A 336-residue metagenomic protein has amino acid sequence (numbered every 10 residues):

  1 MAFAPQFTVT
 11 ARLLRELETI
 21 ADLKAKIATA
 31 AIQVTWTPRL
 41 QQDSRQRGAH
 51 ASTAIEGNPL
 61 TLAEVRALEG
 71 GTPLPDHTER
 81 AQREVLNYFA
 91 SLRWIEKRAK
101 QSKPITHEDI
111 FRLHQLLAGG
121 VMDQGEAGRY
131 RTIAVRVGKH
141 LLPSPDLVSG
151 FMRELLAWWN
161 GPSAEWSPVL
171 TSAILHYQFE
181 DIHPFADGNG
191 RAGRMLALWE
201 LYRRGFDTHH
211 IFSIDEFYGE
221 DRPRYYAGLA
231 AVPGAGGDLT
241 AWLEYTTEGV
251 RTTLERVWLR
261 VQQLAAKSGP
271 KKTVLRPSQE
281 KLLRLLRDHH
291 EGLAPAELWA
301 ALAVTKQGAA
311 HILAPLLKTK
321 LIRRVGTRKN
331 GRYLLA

Functional and structural regions predicted by a protein language model:
M1-A336: FIC/Doc superfamily catalytic core
